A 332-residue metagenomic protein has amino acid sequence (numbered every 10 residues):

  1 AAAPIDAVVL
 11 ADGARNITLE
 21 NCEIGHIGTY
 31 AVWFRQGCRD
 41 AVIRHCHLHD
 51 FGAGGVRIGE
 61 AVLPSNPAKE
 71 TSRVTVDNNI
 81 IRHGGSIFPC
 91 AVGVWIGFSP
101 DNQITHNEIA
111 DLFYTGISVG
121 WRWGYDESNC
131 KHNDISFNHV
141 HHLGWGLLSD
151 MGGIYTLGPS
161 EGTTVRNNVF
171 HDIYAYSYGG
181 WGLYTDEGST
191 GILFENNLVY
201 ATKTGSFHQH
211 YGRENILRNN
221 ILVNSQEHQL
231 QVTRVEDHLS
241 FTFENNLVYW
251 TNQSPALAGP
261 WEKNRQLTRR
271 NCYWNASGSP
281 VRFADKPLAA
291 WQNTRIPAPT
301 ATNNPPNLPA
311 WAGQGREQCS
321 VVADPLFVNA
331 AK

Functional and structural regions predicted by a protein language model:
A2-R15, Y30-Q36: Extracellular beta-strand-rich solenoid/capping regions of secreted or surface-exposed proteins that bind or remodel
A3-D12, V94, T156-P159, D172-S177 (+1 more regions): Right-handed parallel beta-helix
D6, G28-F34, G52-I58, G85-V92 (+8 more regions): Short glycine/acidic-rich loop motifs that flank beta-strands on beta-rich extracellular proteins
R15-H26, C38-A53, N66-G85, P100-Y114 (+7 more regions): Right-handed parallel beta-helix
A61, G120-R122, L157-P159, D186-G188: Active-site beta-loop-alpha junctions enriched in small/polar residues
A61-E70, Y125-E127, N293-P297: Intrinsically disordered, low-complexity Ser/Thr- and acidic-rich flexible linkers and loops, especially at boundaries
P89, V94, L148, G158 (+3 more regions): Extracellular, surface-exposed repeat architectures
E236-K332: Acidic, glycine- and Ser/Thr-rich low-complexity intrinsically disordered tracts in extracellular/secreted proteins
